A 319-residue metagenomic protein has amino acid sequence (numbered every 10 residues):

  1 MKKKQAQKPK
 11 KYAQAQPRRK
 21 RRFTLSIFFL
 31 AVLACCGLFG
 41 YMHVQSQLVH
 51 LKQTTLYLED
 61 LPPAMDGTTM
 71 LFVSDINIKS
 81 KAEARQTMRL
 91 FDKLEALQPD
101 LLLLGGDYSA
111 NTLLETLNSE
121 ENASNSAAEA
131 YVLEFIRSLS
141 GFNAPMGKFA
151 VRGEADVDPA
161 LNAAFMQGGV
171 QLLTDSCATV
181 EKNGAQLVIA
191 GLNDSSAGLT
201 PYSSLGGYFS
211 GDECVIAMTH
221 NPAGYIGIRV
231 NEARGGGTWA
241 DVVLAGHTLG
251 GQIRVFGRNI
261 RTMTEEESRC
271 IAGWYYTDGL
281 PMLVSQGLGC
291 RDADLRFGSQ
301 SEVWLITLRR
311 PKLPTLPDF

Functional and structural regions predicted by a protein language model:
M1-R22: N-terminal Lys/Arg-rich, disordered targeting/topogenic segments
Q5-K8, A64-Q171: Membrane-embedded segments
L25-M42: Hydrophobic membrane-insertion alpha-helices, especially the h-region of bacterial N-terminal signal peptides
L38-T54: Aromatic-capped interface at the extracytoplasmic side of an N-terminal signal-anchor transmembrane helix
Y57-L71, V170, A178-G191, S210-I216 (+2 more regions): Beta-strand-turn-beta hairpins that frame and shape the catalytic cleft of phosphate-ester-processing enzymes
F72-S74, L101-D107, G147-E154, L173-D175 (+3 more regions): Active-site neighborhood of phospho(di)ester-bond hydrolases with catalytic His/Asp-centered motifs
P159-A163, Q167-V170, T174-S176, K182-G235 (+1 more regions): Binuclear metal-dependent hydrolase catalytic cores centered on His/Asp/Glu-rich metal-binding motifs
A223-T307, K312-L313: Conserved beta-sheet core of the metallophosphoesterase superfamily
